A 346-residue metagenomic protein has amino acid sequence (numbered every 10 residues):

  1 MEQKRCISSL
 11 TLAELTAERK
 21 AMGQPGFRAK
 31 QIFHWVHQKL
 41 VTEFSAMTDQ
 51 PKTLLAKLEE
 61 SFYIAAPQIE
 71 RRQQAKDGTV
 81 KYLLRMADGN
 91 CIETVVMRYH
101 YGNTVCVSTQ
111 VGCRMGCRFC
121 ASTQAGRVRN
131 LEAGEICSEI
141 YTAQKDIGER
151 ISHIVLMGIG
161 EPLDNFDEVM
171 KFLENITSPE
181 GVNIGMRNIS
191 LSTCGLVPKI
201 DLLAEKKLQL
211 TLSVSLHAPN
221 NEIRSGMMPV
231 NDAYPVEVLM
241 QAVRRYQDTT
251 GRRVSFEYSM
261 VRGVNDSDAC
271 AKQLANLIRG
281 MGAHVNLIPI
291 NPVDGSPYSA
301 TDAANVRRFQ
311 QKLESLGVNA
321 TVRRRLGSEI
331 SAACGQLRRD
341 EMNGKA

Functional and structural regions predicted by a protein language model:
M1-I92, R244-R253, Y258-A346: Auxiliary Fe-S-binding modules of radical SAM enzymes
A75, S108-T109, S122, S192 (+1 more regions): Short linear Ser/Thr-Pro motifs
V80, I92, N103-V107, M115 (+1 more regions): Generic beta-strand structural signal
D88-G102: P-loop NTP-binding catalytic core
R98-E135: Canonical Radical SAM [4Fe-4S] cluster-binding loop centered on the CxxxCxxC motif and its immediate flanking residues
Q124-H153: Conserved alpha-helical substructure of the radical SAM core
Q144-A320: Conserved AdoMet/S-adenosylmethionine-binding subsite of the radical SAM
